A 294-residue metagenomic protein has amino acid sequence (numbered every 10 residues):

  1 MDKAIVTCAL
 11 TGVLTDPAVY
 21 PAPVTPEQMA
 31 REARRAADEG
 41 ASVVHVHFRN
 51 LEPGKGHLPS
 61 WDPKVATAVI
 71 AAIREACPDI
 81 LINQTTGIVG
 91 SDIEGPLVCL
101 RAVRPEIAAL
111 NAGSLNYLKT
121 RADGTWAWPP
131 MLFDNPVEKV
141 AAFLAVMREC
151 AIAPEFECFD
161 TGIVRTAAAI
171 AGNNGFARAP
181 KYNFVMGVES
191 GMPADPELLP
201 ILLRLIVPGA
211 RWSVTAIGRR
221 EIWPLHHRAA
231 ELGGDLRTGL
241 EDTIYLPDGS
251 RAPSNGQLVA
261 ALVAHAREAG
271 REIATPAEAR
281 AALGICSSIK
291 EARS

Functional and structural regions predicted by a protein language model:
M1-P21, S114-A127: N-terminal small/glycine-rich loop or linker at the start of catalytic domains across soluble metabolic enzymes
C8, K55-Q84, V140-M147, I201-G209 (+2 more regions): Alpha-helix-loop-beta-strand connector modules within alpha/beta enzyme cores
L10-R31, T85-I93, P129-D134, E155-E157 (+2 more regions): Active-site mouth loops of central-metabolism enzymes
M29, A36, H47, A108 (+4 more regions): Conserved, mostly hydrophobic/aromatic
S42-A66, V185-M186, I244-D248: Glycine-rich, proline-tolerant flexible connector loops at the mouths of alpha/beta enzymes
S60-D134: Active-site beta->alpha loop and helix N-cap motifs at the rims of alpha/beta catalytic domains
I107-E241, A252: Catalytic alpha/beta core domains of metabolic enzymes, predominantly
K119-A127, M131, P247-R271: C-terminal helical cap(s) of enzyme catalytic domains, especially alpha/beta-barrels
